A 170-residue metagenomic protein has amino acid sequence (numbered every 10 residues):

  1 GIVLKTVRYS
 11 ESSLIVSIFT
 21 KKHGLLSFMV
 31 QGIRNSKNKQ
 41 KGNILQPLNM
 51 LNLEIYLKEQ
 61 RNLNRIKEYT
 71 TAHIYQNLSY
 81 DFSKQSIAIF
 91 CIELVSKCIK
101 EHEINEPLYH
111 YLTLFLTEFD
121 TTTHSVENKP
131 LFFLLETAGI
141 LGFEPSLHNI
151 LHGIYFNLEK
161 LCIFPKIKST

Functional and structural regions predicted by a protein language model:
G1-L14, F19-T170: Non-catalytic alpha-helical scaffolds and adjoining flexible linkers that form interface surfaces for assembly
